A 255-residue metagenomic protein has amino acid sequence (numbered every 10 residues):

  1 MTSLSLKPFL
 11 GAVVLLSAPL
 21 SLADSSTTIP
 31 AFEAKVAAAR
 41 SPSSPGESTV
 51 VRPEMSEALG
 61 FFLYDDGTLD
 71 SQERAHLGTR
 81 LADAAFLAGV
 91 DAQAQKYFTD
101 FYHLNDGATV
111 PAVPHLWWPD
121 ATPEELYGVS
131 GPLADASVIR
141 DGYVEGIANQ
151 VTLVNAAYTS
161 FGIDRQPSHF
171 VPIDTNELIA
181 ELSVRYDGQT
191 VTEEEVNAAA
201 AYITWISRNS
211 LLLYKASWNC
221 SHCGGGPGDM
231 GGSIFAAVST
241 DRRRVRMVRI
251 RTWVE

Functional and structural regions predicted by a protein language model:
M1-L10: Bacterial N-terminal signal peptides that target proteins for export
A18-P19: N-terminal signal peptide c-region/cleavage motif recognized by signal peptidases
S25-A34, Y97-N209: N-terminal "domain-start" segment
S25-E57, F61-S71, A75, T79 (+5 more regions): Acidic, glycine-anchored loop motifs typical of Ca2+
L87, A108-P123, P227-M230, I234-F235 (+1 more regions): A short, surface-exposed interaction/processing loop segment used at functional sites
R208-F235: Exposed beta-strand-loop-beta-strand "reactive/processing" segments of non-cytosolic proteins
